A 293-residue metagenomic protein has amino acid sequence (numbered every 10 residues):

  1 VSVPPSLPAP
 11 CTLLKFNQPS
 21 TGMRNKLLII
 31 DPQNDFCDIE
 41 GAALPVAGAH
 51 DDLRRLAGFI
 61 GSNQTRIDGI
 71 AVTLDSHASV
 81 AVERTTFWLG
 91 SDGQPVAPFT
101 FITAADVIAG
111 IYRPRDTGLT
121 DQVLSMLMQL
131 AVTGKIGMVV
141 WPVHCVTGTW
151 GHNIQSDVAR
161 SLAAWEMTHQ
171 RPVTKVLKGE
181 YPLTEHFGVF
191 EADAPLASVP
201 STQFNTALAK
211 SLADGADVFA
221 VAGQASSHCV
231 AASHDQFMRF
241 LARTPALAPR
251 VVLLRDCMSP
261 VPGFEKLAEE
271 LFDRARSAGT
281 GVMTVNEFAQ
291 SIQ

Functional and structural regions predicted by a protein language model:
S6-P8, G151: Intrinsic disorder/low-complexity segments
L14-D68, H77-Q293: Active-site-adjacent betaalpha module
L74: Glycine-rich, histidine-containing beta strand-loop boundary motifs that form or position
